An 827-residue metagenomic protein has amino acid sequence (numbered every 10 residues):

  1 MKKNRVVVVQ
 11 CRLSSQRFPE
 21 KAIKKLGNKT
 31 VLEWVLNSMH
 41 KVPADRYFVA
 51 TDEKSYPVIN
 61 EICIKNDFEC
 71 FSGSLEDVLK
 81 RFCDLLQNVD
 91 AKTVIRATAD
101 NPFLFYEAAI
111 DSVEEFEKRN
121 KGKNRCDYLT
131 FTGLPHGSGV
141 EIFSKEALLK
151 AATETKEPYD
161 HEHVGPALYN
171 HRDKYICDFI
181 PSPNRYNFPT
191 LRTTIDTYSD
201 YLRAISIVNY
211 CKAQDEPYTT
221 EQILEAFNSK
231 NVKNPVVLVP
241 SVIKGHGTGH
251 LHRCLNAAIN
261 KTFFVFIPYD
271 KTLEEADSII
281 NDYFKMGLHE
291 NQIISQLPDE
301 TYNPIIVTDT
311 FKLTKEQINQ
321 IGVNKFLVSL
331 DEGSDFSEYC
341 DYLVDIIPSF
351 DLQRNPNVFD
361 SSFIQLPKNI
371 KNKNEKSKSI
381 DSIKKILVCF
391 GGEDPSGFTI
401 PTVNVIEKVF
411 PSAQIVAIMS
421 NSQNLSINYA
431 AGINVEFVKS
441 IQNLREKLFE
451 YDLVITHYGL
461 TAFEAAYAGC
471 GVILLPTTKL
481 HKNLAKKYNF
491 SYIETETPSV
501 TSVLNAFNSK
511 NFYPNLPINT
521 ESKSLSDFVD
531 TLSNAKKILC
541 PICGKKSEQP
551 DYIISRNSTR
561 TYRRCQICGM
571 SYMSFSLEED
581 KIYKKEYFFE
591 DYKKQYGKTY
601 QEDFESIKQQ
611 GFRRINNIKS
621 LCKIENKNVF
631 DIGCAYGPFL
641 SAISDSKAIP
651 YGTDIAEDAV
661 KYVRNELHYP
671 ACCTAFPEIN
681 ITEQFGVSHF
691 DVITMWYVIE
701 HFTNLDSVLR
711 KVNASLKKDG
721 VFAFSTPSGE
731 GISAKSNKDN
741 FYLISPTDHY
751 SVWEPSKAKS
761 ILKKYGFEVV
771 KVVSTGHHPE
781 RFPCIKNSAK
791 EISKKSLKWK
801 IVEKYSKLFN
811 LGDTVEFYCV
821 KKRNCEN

Functional and structural regions predicted by a protein language model:
E53-E117, Q292-D299, K312-L313: Short phosphate-binding loop-to-helix
E61, L104-T193, S199-Y210, L224-S229: Conserved core of the sugar-phosphate nucleotidyltransferase
A147, F724-S751, S756-I761, H777 (+1 more regions): Short, glycine-/aromatic-enriched active-site segment of Class I SAM-dependent methyltransferases
Q214, T219-E221, C340-G397: A nucleotide-sugar donor-handling region in carbohydrate enzymes
G249-R253, E375-Q423: Conserved catalytic-core segment of nucleotide-activated headgroup transferases in glycan assembly
N534-S688, V692-W696, D706-L709, S774 (+3 more regions): Conserved N-terminal segment of class I S-adenosyl-L-methionine
D551, K771-N827: A C-terminal cap/extension of S-adenosyl-L-methionine-dependent methyltransferases that defines the acceptor-substrate
D706-V721: A short glycine-rich, Lys/Arg-flanked "PGG" loop and its adjoining helix->strand segment in the class I
